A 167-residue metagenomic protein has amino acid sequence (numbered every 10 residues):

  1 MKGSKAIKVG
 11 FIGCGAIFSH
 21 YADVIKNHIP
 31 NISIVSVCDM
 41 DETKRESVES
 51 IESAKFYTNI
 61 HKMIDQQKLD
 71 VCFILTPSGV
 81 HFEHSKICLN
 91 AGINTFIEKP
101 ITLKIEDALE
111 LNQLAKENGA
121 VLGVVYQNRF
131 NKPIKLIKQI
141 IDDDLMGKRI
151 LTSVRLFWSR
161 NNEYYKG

Functional and structural regions predicted by a protein language model:
M1-I51: N-terminal Rossmann-like dinucleotide-binding module
K8, S33-I34, K68-D70, N94 (+1 more regions): Structural signature of beta-strand start/N-cap positions in the alpha/beta core of ABC transporter nucleotide-binding
Y21, K55-L114: Beta-loop-alpha module in the N-terminal Rossmann-like domain of NAD(P)-dependent dehydrogenases, especially those
V37, C72, T152: Receiver (REC) domain switch-region micro-motif
V80, P100, G123-R129: Rossmann-like NAD(P)(H) cofactor-binding subdomain of soluble oxidoreductases
E110-Q127, G147-T152: Rossmann-fold dehydrogenase core element
N128-G167: Predominantly a Rossmann-like dinucleotide-binding segment in NAD(P)-dependent oxidoreductases
